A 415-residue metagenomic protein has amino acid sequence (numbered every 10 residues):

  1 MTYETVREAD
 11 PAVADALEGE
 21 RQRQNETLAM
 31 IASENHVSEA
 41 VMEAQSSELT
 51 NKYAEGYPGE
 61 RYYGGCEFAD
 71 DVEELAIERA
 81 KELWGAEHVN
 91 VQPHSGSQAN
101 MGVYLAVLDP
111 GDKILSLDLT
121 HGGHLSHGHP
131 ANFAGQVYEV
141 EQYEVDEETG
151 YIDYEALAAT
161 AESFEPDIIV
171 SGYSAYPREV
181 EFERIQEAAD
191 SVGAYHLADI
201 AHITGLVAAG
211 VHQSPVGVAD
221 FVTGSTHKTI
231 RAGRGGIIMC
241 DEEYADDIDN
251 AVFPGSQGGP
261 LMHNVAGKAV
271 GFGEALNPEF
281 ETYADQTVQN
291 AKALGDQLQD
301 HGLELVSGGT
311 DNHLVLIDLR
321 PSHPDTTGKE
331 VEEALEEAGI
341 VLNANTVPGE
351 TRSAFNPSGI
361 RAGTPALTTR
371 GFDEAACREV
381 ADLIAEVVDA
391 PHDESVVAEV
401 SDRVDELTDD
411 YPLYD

Functional and structural regions predicted by a protein language model:
M1-L75, E187, D405-D409, Y414-D415: N-terminal glycine-rich, Lys/His-bearing helix-loop that initiates the first secondary-structure elements of many
M1-P11, Q289-N290, A354-D415: PLP-dependent enzyme catalytic core of the Aspartate aminotransferase-like
R21-E26, N51-P58, P166, A245-N250 (+4 more regions): Short acidic (Asp/Glu) and glycine-rich catalytic loops that position anionic groups and cofactors
T27, P58-G59, H88, G259-M262 (+5 more regions): Flexible, glycine/charged-enriched surface loops at secondary-structure junctions
L75, A80-G302: Conserved PLP-enzyme active-site core in the AAT-like
D146-T149, E274-L276, P321-H323, A366-G371 (+1 more regions): A generic structural motif
V207, A269, Q286-K292, G308-D318 (+2 more regions): A glycine-rich phosphate-binding loop feature that marks nucleotide/adenosyl-phosphate handling sites
E304-I360, T364-G371: Conserved PLP-binding catalytic core of the aspartate aminotransferase-like
